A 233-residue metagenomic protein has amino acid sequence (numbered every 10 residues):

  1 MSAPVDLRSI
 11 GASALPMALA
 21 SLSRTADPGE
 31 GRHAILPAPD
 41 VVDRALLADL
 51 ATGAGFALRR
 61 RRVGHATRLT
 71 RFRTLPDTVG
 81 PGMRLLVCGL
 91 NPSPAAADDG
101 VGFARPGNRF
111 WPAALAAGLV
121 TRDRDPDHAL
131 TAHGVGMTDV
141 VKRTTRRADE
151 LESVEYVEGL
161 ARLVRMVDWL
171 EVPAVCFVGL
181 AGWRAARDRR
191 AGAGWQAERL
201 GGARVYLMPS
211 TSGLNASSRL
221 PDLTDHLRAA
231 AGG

Functional and structural regions predicted by a protein language model:
M1-H33: An N-terminal amphipathic alpha-helical segment
P4, D99-V154: Short, surface-exposed acidic-centric catalytic microdomains
T25, V167-L170, E198-G201: Short, conserved loop/helix-junction motifs that constitute active-site signature segments in enzyme catalytic cores
P37-P39, L90, F177-G182: Short, well-ordered beta-to-alpha junction loops that form the rim of enzyme active sites and present histidine/acidic
D43-A45, L50-P81, P106, A113 (+2 more regions): C-terminal capping/extension of enzyme domains
V79-L90: Short, hydrophobic/glycine-enriched beta-strand segments
P94-D98: Short N-terminal binding/cap micro-motifs at the start of the first secondary-structure element
G134-R189: Internal catalytic-core helix/loop-beta-alpha segment that presents or stabilizes conserved functional determinants
